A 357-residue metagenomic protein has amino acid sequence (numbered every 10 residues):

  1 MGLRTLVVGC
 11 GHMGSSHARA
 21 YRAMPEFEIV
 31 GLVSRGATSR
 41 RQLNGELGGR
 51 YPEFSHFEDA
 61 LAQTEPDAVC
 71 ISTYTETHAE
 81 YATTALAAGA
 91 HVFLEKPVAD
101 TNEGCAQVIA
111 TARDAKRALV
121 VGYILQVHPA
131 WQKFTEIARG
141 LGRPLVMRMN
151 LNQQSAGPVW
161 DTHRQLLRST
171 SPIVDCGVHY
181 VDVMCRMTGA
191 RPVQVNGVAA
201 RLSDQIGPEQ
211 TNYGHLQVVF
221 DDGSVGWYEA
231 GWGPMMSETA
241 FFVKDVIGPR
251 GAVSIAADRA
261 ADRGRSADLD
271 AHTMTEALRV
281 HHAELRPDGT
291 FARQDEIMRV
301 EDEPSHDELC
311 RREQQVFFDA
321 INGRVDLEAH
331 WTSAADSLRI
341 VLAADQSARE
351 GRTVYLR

Functional and structural regions predicted by a protein language model:
M1, F27, A68-I71, D302-P304 (+1 more regions): C-terminal helix-rich "cap/oligomerization" subdomain common to oxidoreductases
M1-G48: N-terminal Rossmann-like dinucleotide-binding module
H17, G49-T111, L309: Beta-loop-alpha module in the N-terminal Rossmann-like domain of NAD(P)-dependent dehydrogenases, especially those
I71, L94-E95, L119-V121, I255: Hydrophobic residues in well-ordered beta-strands that form the structural core
Q107-I124, G142-M149: Rossmann-fold dehydrogenase core element
L125-P208, G214-Q217, G351: Predominantly a Rossmann-like dinucleotide-binding segment in NAD(P)-dependent oxidoreductases
V181-D270, R311-G323: Contiguous beta-strand/loop segments that form the cofactor/metal-binding neighborhood of enzyme cores
